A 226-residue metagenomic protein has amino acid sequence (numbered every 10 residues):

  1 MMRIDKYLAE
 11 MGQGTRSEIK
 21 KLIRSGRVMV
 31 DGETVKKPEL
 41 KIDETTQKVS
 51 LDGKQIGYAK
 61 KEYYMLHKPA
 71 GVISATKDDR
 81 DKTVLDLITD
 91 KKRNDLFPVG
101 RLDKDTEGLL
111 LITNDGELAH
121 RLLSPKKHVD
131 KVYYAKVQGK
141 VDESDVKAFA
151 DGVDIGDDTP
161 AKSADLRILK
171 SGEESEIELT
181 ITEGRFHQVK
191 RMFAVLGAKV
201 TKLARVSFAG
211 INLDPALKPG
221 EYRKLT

Functional and structural regions predicted by a protein language model:
M2-L225: Basic, flexible Lys/Arg- and Gly-enriched helix-loop patches that mediate nucleic-acid binding at interfaces with rRNA
